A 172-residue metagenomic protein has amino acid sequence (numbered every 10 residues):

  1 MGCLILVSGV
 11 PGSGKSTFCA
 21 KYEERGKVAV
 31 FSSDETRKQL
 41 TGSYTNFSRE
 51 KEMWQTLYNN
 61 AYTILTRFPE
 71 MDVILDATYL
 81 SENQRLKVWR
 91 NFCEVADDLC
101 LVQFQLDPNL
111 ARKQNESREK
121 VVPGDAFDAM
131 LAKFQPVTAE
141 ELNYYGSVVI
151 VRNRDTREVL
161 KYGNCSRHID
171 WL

Functional and structural regions predicted by a protein language model:
M1-I5, P69-M71: Pre-Walker A (Motif I) flank of P-loop NTPase domains
G2, S8, S13, K21 (+1 more regions): Conserved GTP-binding G-domain of TRAFAC-class P-loop NTPases and closely related GTPase folds
S16-M71, R112: Conserved substrate/cofactor phosphate-moiety recognition/catalytic segment in nucleotide-dependent phosphotransferases
V28-V30, L99-L101, S147-I150: Conserved beta-strand scaffold positions in the cores of enzyme catalytic domains, especially in NTP/NDP-utilizing
E35-R37, Y79-L80, Q105-L110, D155-T156: Conserved nucleotide-binding/hydrolysis micro-motifs of P-loop NTPases
R49-C100: Glycine-rich phosphate-binding loop used to anchor ATP phosphates in small-molecule kinases, encompassing both
I74-D76, V102-Q105, I150-V151: Conserved beta-strand segments of the P-loop GTPase G domain that flank and frequently precede/overlap
V95-Q114: Conserved phosphate-donor/acceptor-positioning beta-strand/loop module used by diverse small-molecule
